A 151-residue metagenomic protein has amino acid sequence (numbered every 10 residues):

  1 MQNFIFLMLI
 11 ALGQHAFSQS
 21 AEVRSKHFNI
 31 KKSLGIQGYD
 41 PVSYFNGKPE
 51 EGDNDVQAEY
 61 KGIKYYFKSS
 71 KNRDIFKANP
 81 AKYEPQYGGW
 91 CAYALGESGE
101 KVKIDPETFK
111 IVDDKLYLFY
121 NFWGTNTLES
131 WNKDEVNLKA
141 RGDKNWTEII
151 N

Functional and structural regions predicted by a protein language model:
M1-A21: Bacterial Sec-dependent N-terminal signal peptides
Q19-K61, Y83-N151: Intrinsically disordered, low-complexity terminal tails and linkers in eukaryotic proteins, enriched in charged/polar
K61-G62, K68: Flexible, glycine-rich surface segments
F67-K68, N72-P85: Mature extracytoplasmic domains of secretory-pathway proteins
